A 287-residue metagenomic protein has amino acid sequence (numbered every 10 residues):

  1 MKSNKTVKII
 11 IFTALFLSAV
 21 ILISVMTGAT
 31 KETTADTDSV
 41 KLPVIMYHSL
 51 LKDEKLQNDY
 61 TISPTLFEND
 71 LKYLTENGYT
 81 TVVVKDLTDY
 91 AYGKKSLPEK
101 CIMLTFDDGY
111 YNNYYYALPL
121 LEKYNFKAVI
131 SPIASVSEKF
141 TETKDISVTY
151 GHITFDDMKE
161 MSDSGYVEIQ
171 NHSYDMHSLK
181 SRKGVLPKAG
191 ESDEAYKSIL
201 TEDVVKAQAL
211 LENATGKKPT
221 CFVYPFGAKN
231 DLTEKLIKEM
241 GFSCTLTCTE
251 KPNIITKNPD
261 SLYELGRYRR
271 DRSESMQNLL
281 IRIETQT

Functional and structural regions predicted by a protein language model:
M1-T6: N-terminal Lys/Arg-rich, disordered targeting/topogenic segments
K8-F16, V20-I102, Y263, R267-E274 (+1 more regions): N-terminal pre-catalytic segment of deacetylase/amide-hydrolase enzymes
D36-V40, K95-P98, E122-N125, M161-S164 (+3 more regions): Extracellular/periplasmic catalytic domains that process cell-envelope and extracellular macromolecules
I45, S49-K52, Q57, K100-I102 (+2 more regions): Metal-dependent polysaccharide deacetylase catalytic core of the NodB/CE4 family, i.e., the active-site-bearing domain
T65-K72, E76, Y115, P119 (+5 more regions): Solvent-exposed, polar/charged alpha-helical surfaces in well-ordered, non-transmembrane soluble domains, broadly
D86, T105-Y110, K123-F126: Substrate-binding cleft of extracellular glycoside hydrolase catalytic domains
Y90, E99, T105, G109-A117: Membrane-embedded segments
I133, K197, T201, N213-T220 (+1 more regions): His/Asp/Glu-enriched short active-site or ligand-binding loop at hydrolase and phosphoryl-transfer sites
